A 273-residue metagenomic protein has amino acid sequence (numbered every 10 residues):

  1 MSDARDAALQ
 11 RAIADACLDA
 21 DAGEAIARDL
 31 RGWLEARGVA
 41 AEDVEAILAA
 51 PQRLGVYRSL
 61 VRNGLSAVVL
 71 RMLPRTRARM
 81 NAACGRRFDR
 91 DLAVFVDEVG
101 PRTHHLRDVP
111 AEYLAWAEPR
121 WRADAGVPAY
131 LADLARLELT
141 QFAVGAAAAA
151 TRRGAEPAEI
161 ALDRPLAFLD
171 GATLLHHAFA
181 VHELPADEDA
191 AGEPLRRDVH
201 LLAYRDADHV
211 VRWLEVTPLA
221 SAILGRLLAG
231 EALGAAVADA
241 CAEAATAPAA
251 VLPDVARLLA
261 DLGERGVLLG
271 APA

Functional and structural regions predicted by a protein language model:
M1-A158, H209, L214-A273: Long, charge-rich, low-complexity alpha-helical segments
E159-D163: Short aromatic-glycine motifs in intrinsically disordered, low-complexity regions
R164-A229: Low-complexity, glycine/alanine/valine/leucine- and proline-rich hydrophobic stretches
